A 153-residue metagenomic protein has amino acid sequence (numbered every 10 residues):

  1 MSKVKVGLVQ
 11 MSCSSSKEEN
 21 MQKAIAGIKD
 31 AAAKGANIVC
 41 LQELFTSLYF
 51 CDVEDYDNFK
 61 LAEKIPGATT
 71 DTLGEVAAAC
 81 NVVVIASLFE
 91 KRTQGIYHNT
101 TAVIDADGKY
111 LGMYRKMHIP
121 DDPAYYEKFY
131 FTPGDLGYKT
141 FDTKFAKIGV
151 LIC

Functional and structural regions predicted by a protein language model:
S2-G7: Extreme N-terminal starter segment of soluble prokaryotic enzymes
Q10-S15: Short polar catalytic/cofactor-binding loops
K17, K29-D107, M113: Cys-nucleophile CN-hydrolase/nitrilase-fold catalytic domain and related Cys-dependent amidase chemistry that acts on
A24: Glycine-rich, highly charged phosphate/nucleotide-binding loops
E63-I65, E75, R92-C153: Active-site catalytic loop in hydrolytic enzyme cores
